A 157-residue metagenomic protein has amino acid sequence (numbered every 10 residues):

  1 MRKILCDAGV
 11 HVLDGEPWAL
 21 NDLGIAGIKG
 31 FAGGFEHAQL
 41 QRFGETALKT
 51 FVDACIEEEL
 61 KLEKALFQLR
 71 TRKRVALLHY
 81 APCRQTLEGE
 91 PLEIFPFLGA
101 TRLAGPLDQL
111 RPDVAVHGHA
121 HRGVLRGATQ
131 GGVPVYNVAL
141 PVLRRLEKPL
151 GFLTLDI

Functional and structural regions predicted by a protein language model:
M1-W18: Glycine/small-residue-rich loop that forms an oxyanion/phosphate-binding "nest" at active or ligand-binding sites
A19, E88, E93-F95, T101-D113 (+1 more regions): Binuclear metal-dependent phosphoesterase catalytic core
N21-T71, P96-T101, L150, L155: Binuclear metal-dependent hydrolase catalytic cores centered on His/Asp/Glu-rich metal-binding motifs
D22-G34, V75-H79, P134-L140: Active-site-proximal beta-strand elements of phosphoester/diester hydrolases
L23-G24, K73-V75, V114, R145: Structural motif
L40-T46, L69-R111: Active-site-proximal segments of metal-dependent phosphoesterases and phosphodiesterases across multiple
H79, V116-H121: Histidine-centered divalent metal-coordination motifs
